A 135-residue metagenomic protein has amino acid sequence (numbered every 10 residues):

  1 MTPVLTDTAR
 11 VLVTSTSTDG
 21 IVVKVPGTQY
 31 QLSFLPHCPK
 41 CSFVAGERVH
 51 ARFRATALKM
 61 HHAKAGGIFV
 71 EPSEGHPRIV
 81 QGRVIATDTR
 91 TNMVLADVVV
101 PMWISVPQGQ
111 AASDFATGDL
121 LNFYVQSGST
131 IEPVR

Functional and structural regions predicted by a protein language model:
M1-S17, V70-R90, L120-F123: Structural detector for short beta-strands of small beta-barrel domains
R10-V13, F43-M60, A116-R135: Flexible glycine-rich surface loops and low-complexity tracts that mediate binding to linear polymers
T18-E74: Acidic (E/D-rich), amphipathic helical modules within compact regulatory domains
T18-V23, T89-L95: Short aromatic-glycine-enriched beta-strand elements
V25, F53, A96-V98, V125: Residue-level recognition of conserved beta-strand positions in structured domain cores
G27-F43, V99-T117, S127: Beta-strand/loop nucleic-acid-binding surfaces
L32, M60, T91-M93, E132: Intrinsically disordered, low-complexity acidic/polar segments
H61-T89, L95-V99, S105-A111: Extended, positively charged loop/linker patches that create polyanion-binding surfaces
